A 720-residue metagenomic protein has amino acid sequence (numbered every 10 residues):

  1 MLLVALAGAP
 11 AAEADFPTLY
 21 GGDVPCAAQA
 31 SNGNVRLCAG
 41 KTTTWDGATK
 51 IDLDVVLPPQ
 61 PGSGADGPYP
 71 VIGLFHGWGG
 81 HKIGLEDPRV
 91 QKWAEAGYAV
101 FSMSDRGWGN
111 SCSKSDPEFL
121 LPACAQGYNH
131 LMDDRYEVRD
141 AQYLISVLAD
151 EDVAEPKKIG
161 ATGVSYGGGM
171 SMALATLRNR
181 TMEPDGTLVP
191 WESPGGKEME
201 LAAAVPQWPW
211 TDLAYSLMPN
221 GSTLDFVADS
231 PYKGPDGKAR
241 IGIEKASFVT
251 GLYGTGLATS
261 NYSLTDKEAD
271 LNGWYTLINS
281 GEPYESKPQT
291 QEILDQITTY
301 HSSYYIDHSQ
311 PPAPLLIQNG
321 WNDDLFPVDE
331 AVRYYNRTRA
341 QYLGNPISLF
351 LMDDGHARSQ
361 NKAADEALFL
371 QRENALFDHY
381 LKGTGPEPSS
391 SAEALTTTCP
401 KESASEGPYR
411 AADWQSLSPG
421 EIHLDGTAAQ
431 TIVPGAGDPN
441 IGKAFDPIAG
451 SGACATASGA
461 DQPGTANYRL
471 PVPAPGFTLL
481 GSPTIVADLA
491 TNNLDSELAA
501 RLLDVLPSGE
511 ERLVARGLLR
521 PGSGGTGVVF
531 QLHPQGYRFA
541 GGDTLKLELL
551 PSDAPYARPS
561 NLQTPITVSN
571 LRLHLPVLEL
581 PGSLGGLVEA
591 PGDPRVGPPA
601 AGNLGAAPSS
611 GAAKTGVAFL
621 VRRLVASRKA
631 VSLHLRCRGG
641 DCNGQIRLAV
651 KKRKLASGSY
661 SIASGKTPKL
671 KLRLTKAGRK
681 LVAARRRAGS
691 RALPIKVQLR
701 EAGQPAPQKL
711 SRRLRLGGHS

Functional and structural regions predicted by a protein language model:
P10-A14, A474, S508-S523, P565-S720: Polybasic, low-complexity, intrinsically disordered segments
F16-G67: N-terminal cap/lid segment of alpha/beta-hydrolase-fold proteins
T18-A27, D46, G84-D87, E95 (+8 more regions): Accessory cap/linker subdomain of secreted extracellular hydrolases
G22-D23, A364-A607: C-terminal, loop-rich substrate-recognition/catalytic regions characterized by aromatic stacking residues
P61-Y69, L74-S111, D324-P327: Short substrate-entry loop that stabilizes the transition state in hydrolases
V153-S165: Alpha/beta-hydrolase fold nucleophile elbow
P311, I317-N319, D323: Short beta-strand/loop motif that positions the catalytic acidic residue of the alpha/beta-hydrolase fold
P327-R337: Short alpha-helix in the alpha/beta-hydrolase fold that links the catalytic acid
